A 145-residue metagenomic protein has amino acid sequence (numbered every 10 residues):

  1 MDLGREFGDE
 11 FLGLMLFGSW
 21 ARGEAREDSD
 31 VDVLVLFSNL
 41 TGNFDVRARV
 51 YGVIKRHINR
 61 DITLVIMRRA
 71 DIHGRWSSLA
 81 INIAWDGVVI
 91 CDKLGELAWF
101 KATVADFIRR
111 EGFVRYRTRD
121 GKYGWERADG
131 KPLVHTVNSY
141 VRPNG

Functional and structural regions predicted by a protein language model:
M1-L12, A21-E27, S38-G145: Catalytic core of pol beta-like nucleotidyltransferases
S29-V31: Short, conserved active-site loops that position catalytic residues or coordinate cofactors/metal ions across diverse
L34-L36: Short hydrophobic/aromatic beta-strand micro-patches that form the beta-sheet surface supporting nucleotide- or nucleic
